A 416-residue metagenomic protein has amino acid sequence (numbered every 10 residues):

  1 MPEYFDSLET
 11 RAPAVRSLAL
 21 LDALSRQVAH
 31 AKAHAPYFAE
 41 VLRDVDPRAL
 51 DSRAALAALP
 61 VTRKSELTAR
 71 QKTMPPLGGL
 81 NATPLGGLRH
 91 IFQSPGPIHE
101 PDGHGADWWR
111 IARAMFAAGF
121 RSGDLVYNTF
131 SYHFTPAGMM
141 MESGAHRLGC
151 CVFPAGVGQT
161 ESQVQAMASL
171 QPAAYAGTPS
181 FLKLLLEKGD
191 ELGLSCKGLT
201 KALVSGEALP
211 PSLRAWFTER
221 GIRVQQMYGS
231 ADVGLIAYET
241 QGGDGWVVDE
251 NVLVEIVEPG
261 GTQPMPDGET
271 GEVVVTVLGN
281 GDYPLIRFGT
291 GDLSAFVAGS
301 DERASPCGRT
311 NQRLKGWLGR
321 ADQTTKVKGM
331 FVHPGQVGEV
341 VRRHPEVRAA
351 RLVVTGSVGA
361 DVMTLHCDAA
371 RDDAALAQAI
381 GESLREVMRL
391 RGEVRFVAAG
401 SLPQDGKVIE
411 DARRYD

Functional and structural regions predicted by a protein language model:
M1, F5-S7, A54, T62-R220 (+1 more regions): Active-site phosphate/ATP/adenylate-binding loop shared across adenylate-forming ligases
M1-A117, R121-S122, G359-T364, A375-V387 (+2 more regions): Nucleotide 5′-phosphate-binding alpha/beta core
A31, S94, V126, Y175 (+5 more regions): Residue-level signal for inorganic ion chemistry
Y37, V41, S162, L184-L185 (+3 more regions): Phosphate- and divalent-cation-binding pockets in alpha/beta enzyme and binding domains that engage nucleotide-derived
V152, V224, V254, A350-L352 (+1 more regions): Generic structural signal for residues in well-ordered beta-strands
A155, M227, V257, T355 (+1 more regions): Conserved beta-strand termini and adjacent loop/short-helix elements that scaffold enzyme active sites in alpha/beta
Y175, G279-L390, G406: AMP-binding/adenylate-forming catalytic core of the ANL superfamily
L209-E302: Conserved AMP-binding/adenylate-forming
